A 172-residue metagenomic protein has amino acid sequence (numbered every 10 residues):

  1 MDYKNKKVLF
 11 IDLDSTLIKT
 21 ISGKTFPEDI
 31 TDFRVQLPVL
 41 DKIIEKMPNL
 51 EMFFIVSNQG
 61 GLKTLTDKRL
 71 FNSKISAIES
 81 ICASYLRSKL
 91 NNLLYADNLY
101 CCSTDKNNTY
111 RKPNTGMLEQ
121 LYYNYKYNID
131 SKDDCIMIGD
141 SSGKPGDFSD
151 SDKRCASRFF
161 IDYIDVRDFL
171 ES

Functional and structural regions predicted by a protein language model:
M1-F54: Active-site neighborhood of HAD-like aspartate-dependent phosphohydrolases
Y3-K4, M47-L50, N91-A96, N128-D133: Short helix-terminating capping/connector loops at secondary-structure junctions
V8, Y110-D150: Conserved Lys-Pro-Asp/Glu-containing loop-to-beta segment of HAD-superfamily phosphomonoesterases, centered on
K24-T31, K63-I75, N108-R111, G143-D150: Short, flexible/disordered intra-domain loops and linkers
L40-A77, Y95-N107, I138-S141: Substrate-recognition element of Asp-dependent hydrolases with the DxDx(T/V) motif
K63-L90, T115-N124: Short, electropositive alpha-helical surface patch
D105-K112, G116, F169-S172: A short acidic, often aromatic-flanked loop/helix-cap motif at beta-alpha or helix-coil junctions that lines enzyme
I136-S172: Acidic, Mg2+-coordinating phosphoryl-transfer loop and its flanking beta/alpha structural elements, shared across
